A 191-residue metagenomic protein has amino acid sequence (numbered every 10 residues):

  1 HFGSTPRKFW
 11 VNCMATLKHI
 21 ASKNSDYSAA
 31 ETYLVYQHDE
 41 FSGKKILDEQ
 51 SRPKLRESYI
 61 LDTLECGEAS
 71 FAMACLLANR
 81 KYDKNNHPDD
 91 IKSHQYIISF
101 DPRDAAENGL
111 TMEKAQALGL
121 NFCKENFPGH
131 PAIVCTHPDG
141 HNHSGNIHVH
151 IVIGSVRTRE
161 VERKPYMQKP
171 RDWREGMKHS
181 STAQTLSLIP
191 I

Functional and structural regions predicted by a protein language model:
H1-I189: N-terminal nicking endonuclease/strand-transfer module with a His-rich metal-binding environment and a catalytic Tyr
